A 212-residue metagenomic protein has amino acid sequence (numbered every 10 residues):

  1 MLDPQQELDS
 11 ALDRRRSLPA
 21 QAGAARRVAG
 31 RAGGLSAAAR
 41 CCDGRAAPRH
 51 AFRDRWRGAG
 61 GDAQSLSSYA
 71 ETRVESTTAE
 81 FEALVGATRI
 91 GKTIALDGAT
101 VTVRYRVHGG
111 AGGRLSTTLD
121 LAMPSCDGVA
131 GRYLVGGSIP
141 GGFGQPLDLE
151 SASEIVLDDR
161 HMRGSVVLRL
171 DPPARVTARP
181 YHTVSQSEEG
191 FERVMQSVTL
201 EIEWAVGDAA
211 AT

Functional and structural regions predicted by a protein language model:
M1-A39: Solvent-exposed N-terminal domain segments of exported/luminal and surface proteins
M1-Q5, A46-A47, A51-G110, S153-T212: Beta-strand-rich recognition/accessory modules
L2-D13, R106-R175: Polysaccharide-binding surfaces and accessory modules of carbohydrate-active proteins
A39, G142-G144, F191-M195: Short, well-ordered helical secondary-structure segments
